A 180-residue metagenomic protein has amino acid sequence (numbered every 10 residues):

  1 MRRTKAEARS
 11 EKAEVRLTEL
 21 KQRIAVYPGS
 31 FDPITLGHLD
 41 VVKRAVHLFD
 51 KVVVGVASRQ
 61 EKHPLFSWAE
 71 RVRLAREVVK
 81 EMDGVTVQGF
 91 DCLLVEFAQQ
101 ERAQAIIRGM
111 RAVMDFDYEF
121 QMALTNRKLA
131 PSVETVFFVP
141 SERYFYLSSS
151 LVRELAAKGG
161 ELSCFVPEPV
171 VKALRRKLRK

Functional and structural regions predicted by a protein language model:
M1-R9, A13-K180: Nucleotidyltransferase catalytic core that binds NTPs
